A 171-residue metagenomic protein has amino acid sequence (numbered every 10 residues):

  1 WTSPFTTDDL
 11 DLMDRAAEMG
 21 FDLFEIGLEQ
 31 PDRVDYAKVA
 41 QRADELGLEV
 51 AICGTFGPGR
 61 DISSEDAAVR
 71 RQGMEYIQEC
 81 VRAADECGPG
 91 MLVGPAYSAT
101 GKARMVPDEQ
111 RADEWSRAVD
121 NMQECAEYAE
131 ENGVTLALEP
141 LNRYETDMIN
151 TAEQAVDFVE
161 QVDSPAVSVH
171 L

Functional and structural regions predicted by a protein language model:
W1-P89, A112-W115, V119, Q123 (+3 more regions): N-terminal pre-domain/capping segments
L28-Q30, F56-P58, S98-T100, P140-Y144: Active-site-proximal loop/turn and secondary-structure-junction residues that shape catalytic pockets, frequently
V34, D61, K102-A103, D147: Short secondary-structure boundary/hinge segments and terminal tails
G59-S64, P95, V134, P140-L141: Conserved strand-turn element in the central/C-terminal portion of the radical SAM core barrel that lines
D66-A68, A103-S116, L141-D147: Surface-exposed cleft-lining segments at the edges of enzyme active sites
G90-V106: Divalent metal-binding pocket/active-site signature
E130-V162: Basic- and aromatic-lined ligand-binding clefts that recognize polyanionic substrates
